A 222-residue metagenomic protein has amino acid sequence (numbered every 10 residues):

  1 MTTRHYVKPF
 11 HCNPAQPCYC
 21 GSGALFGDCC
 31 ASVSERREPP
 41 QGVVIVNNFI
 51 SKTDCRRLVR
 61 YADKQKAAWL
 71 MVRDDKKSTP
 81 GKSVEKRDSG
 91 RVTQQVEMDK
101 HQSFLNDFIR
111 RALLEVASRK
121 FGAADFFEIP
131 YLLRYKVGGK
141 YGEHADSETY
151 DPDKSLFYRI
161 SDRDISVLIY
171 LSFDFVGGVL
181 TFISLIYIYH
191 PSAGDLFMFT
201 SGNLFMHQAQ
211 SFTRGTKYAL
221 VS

Functional and structural regions predicted by a protein language model:
M1-H11, S32-M198, L204-S222: Fe(II)/2-oxoglutarate oxygenase catalytic core
K8-A24: Short Cys/His-rich zinc-binding micro-motifs
C18-C20, C29-C30, C55: Disulfide-bonded cysteines in secreted/extracellular proteins and peptides
L25-V33: Cysteine-rich micro-motifs
